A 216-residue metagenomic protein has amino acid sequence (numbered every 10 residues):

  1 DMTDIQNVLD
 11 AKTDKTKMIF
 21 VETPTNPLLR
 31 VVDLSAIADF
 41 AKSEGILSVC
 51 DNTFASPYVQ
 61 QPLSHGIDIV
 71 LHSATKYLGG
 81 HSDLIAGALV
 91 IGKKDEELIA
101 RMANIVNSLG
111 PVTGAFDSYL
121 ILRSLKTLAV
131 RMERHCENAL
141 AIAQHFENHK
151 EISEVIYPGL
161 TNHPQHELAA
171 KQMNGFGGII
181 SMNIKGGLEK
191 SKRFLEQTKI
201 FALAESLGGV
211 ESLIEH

Functional and structural regions predicted by a protein language model:
D1-E151, I156, E167: Conserved PLP-enzyme active-site core in the AAT-like
I152-H216: Conserved C-terminal alpha-helix-loop-beta "cap" of PLP-dependent enzymes that closes/shapes the active-site mouth
